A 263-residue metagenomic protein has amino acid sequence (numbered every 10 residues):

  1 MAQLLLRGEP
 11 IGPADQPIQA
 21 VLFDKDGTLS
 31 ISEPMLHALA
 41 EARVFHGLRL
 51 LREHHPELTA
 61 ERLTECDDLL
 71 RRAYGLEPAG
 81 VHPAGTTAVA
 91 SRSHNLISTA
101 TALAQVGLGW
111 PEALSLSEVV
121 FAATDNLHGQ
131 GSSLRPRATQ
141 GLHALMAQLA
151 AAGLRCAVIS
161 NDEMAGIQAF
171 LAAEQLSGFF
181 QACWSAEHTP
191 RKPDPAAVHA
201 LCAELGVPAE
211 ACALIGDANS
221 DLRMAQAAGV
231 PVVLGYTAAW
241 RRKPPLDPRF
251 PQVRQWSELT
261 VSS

Functional and structural regions predicted by a protein language model:
M1-V21, H143-A150, M164-S263: Asp-based, Mg2+/Mn2+-dependent phosphohydrolase catalytic module
A2-L76: Active-site neighborhood of HAD-like aspartate-dependent phosphohydrolases
Q16-I18, L22, V89-S93, I97 (+3 more regions): Short, acidic loop-to-helix structural element flanking the phosphoryl-transfer center in phosphate-processing enzymes
S32, V158-I159, G216-D217: Small/polar loops that bind or transfer phosphate-bearing groups
L36-G47, N95-L96, S117-D125, G166-L171: Hydrophobic alpha-helical core bundles mediating ligand binding, dimerization, or RNAP-core interactions
T59-A60, T64-Y74, A152, V158 (+2 more regions): Surface-exposed, interaction-prone regions with an acidic/low-complexity signature
A60-G129, Q140-Q148: A metal-dependent, Asp-based hydrolase signature
T86, G131-S133, S185, P208-A209: Short, contiguous strand/loop micro-motifs
